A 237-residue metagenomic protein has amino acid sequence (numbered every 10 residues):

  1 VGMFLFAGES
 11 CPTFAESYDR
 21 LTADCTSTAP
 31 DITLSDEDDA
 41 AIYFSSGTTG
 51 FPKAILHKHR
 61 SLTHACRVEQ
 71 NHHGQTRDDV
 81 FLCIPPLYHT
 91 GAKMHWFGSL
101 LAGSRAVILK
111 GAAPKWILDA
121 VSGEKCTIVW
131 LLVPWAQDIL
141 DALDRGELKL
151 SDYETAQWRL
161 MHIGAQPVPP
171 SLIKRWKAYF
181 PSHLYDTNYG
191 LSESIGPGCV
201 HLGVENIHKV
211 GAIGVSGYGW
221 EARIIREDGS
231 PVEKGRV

Functional and structural regions predicted by a protein language model:
V1, K53-L56, C83, R105-G111 (+1 more regions): Short beta-strand->loop structural element characteristic of the AMP-binding/adenylate-forming
F4-F6, C11-P12, A23-F44, F51 (+1 more regions): Conserved pre-ATP/AMP-binding loop-to-beta segment of ANL
L21-T22, S45, L62, G214: Adenylate-forming
D39, S45-T48, F81, L87 (+6 more regions): Conserved S/T- and glycine-rich ATP-binding loop of Class I adenylate-forming
A40-H64: Conserved AMP-binding A3 loop
T63-V80, Y88-I128, A142-L143: Conserved AMP-binding/adenylation subdomain of ANL enzymes
L101, C126-L131, L140-H208, Y218-E221: Gly/Ser/Thr-rich phosphate-binding loop
R223-V237: Conserved beta-loop-beta connector loops within the AMP-binding
